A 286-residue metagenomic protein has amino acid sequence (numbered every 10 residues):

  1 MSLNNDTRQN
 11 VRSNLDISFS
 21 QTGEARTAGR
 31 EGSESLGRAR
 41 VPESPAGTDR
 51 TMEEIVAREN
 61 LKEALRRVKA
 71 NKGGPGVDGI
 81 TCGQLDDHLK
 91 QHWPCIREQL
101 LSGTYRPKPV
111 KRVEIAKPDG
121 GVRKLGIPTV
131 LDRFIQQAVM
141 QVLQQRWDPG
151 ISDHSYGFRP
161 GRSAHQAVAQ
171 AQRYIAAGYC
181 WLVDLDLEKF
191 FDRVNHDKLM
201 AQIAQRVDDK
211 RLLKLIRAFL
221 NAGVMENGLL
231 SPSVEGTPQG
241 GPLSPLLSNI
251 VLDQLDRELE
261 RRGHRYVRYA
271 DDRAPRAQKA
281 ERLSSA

Functional and structural regions predicted by a protein language model:
M1-K90: Non-catalytic, polymerase-adjacent accessory regions of viral genome-replication enzymes
E43-A46, R58, K62, D87 (+4 more regions): Non-catalytic regulatory/linker segments of enzymes
A64-V68, A138, L215-L220: Short alpha-helical scaffolding segments that buttress acidic/His motifs in well-ordered protein cores
T81, L131, L243, L247: Conserved acidic
H92, Q99-E114, P118, V142 (+1 more regions): Conserved polymerase palm-domain catalytic core
K124-T129: Conserved phosphate-binding loops in nucleotide/dinucleotide-binding enzymes
V130-L131, I135-M140, D148, Q172: Duplex nucleic acid-engaging cores and interfaces of nucleic-acid transaction enzymes
